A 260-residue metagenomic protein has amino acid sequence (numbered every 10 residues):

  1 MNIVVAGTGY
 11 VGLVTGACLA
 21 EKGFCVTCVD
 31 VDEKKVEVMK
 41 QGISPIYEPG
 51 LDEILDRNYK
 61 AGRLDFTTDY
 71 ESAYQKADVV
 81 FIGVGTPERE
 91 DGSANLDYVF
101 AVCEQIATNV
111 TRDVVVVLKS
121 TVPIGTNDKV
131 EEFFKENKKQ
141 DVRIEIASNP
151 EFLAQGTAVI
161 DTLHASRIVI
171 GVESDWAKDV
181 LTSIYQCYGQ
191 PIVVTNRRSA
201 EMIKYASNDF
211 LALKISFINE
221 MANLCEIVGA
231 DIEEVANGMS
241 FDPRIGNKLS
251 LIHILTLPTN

Functional and structural regions predicted by a protein language model:
M1-L255: Structural/interface elements that position substrates and couple domains in central-metabolism enzymes
T256-N260: A short, hydrophobic C-terminal helix/tail in secreted or cell-surface proteins
